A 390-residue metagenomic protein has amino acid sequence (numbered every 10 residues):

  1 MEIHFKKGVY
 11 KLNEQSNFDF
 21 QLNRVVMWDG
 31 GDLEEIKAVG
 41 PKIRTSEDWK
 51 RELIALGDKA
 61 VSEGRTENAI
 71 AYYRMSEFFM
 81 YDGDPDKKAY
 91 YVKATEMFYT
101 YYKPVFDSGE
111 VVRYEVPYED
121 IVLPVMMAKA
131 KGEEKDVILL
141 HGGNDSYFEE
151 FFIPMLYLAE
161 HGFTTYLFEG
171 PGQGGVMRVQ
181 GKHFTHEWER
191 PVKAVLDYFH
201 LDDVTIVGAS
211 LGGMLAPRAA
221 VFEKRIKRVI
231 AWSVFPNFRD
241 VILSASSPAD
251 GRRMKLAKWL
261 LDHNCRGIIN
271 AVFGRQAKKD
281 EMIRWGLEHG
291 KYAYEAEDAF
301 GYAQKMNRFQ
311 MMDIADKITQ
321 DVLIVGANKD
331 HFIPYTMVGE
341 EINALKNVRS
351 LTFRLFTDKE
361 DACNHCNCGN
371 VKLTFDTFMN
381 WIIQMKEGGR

Functional and structural regions predicted by a protein language model:
I43-S46, L53, A89-G132: N-terminal cap/lid segment of alpha/beta-hydrolase-fold proteins
M80, R354-L373: Catalytic histidine-centered segment of alpha/beta-hydrolase-like enzymes
N144-L156: The serine-hydrolase catalytic nucleophile loop
E150, G181-D202: Alpha/beta-hydrolase active-site loop
P154, Q320, P334-A344: Short alpha-helix in the alpha/beta-hydrolase fold that links the catalytic acid
L158-G175: Conserved alpha/beta-hydrolase
V221-Q304, G326: Hydrolase active-site cap/lid region
I318-T319, I324-G326, D330: Short beta-strand/loop motif that positions the catalytic acidic residue of the alpha/beta-hydrolase fold
